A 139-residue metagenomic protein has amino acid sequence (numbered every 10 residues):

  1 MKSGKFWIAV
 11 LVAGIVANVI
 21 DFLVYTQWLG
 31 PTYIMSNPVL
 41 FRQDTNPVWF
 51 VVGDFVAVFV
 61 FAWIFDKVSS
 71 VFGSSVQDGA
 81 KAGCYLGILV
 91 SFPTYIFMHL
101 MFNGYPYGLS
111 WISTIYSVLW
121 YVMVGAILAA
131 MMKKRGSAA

Functional and structural regions predicted by a protein language model:
M1-A139: Juxtamembrane/disordered regions of integral membrane proteins
